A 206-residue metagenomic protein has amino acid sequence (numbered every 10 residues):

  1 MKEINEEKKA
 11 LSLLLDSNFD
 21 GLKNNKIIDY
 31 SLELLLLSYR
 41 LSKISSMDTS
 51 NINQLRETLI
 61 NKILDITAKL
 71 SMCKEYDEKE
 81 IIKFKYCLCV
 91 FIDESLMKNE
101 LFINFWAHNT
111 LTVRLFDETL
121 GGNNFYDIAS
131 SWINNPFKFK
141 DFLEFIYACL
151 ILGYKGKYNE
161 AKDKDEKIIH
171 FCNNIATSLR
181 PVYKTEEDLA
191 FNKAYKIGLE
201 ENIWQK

Functional and structural regions predicted by a protein language model:
K2-I92: Non-catalytic, solvent-exposed interaction/assembly segments
I27-L34, R56, I81-K85, G122-Y126 (+3 more regions): Short runs of predominantly hydrophobic/aromatic residues within well-ordered alpha helices that form helix-helix
Y39, K43-S46, S71, D93 (+5 more regions): Charged/polar positions within long, soluble alpha-helices
T49-N53, W106, T110-T119, F125 (+2 more regions): Hydrophobic alpha-helical segments
T67, A129-S130, A176: Amphipathic alpha-helical segments within well-ordered protein domains
I82-Y158: Membrane-proximal low-complexity regions enriched in glycine and acidic/polar residues
K157-I169: Charge-enriched, short contiguous segments at helix-coil
I168-K206: Juxtamembrane amphipathic/hinge helix adjacent to a transmembrane helix
